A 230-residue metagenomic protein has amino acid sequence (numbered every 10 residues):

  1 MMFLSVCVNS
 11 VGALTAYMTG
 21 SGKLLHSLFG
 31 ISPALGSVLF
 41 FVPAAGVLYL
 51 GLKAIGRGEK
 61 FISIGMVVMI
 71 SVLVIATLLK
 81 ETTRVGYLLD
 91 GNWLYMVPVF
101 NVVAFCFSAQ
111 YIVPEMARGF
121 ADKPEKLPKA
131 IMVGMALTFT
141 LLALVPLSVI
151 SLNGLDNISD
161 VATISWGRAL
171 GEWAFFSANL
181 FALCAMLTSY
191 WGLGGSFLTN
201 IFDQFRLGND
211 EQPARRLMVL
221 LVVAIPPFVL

Functional and structural regions predicted by a protein language model:
M1-G30, N179-Q204: Hydrophobic transmembrane alpha-helices that form the core helical bundles of multi-pass secondary transporters
M1-N9, D90-N101, R168-A185, L220-A224: Select transmembrane alpha-helical segments in multipass membrane proteins
M2-C7, S27-G51, M66-V74, C106 (+1 more regions): Transmembrane alpha-helical segments of multi-pass small-molecule transport proteins
F3-L4, K53-I62, P124: Interfacial helix-loop-helix linkers and transmembrane-helix boundary segments in multi-pass membrane proteins
S10-T15, F41, A45, V99-C106 (+3 more regions): Residue-level hotspots within the lipid-embedded alpha helices of multi-pass solute transporters
L14-G22, A45-G56, L79-V85, S151-A162 (+4 more regions): Transmembrane helix-loop junctions in multi-pass membrane proteins
A34-L39, K60-R168: Helix-loop-helix junctions that connect adjacent transmembrane segments in multi-pass membrane transporters
G119, P128, G134, L155-M186 (+1 more regions): Membrane-interfacial loop- and helix-cap regions that link adjacent transmembrane helices in polytopic membrane proteins
